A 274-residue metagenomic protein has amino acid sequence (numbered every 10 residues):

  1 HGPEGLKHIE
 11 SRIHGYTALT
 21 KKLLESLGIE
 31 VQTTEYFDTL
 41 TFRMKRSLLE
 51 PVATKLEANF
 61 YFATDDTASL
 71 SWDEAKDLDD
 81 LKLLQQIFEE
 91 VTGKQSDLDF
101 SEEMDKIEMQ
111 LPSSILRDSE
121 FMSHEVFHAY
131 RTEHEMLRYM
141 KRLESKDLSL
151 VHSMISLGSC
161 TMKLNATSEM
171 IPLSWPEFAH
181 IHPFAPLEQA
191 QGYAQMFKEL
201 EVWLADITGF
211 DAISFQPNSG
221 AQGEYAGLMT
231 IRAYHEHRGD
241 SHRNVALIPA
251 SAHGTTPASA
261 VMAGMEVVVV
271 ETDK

Functional and structural regions predicted by a protein language model:
H1-A18, G239-D240: Structural signature of PLP-dependent enzymes
H1-G5, V31-E35, L116-R117, W175-E188 (+2 more regions): Gly-rich Lys/Arg/Thr-decorated short loops/hinges at beta-loop-alpha junctions or inter-strand turns that position
S11-H14, L27-T54, W72-A75: Conserved PLP-binding catalytic core of the aspartate aminotransferase-like
M44, P249-S251, P257, V261-K274: PLP-dependent aminotransferase-class I/II
L78-S156, C160-S168, L173-E177: Flexible inter-domain linker/hinge segments
T132, E177-N218, G223: Conserved N-terminal alpha-helix of the aminotransferase class I/II PLP-enzyme fold
Y234-G254: Conserved PLP-anchoring active-site segment centered on the Schiff-base-forming lysine
